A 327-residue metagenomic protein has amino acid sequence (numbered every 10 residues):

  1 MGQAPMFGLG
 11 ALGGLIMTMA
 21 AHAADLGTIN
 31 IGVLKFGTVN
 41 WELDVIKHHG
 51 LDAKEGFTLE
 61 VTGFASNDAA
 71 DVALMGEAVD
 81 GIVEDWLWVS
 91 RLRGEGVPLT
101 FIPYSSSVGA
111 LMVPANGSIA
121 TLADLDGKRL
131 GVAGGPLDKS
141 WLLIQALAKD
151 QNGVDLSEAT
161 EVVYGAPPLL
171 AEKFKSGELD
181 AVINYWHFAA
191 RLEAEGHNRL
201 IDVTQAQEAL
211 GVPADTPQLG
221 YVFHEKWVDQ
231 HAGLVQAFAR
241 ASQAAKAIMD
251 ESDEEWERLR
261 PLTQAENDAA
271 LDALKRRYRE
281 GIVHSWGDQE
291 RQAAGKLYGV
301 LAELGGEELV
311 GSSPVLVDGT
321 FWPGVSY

Functional and structural regions predicted by a protein language model:
G8-T18: Bacterial N-terminal signal peptides
M19-A23: Sec/Tat signal peptide C-region and signal peptidase I cleavage site
A24-D155, E161-Y164, D180-W186: Short, glycine-/small- and polar/acidic-enriched structural segments that line small-molecule recognition paths
V39-E42, H48, A70, D85-W88 (+10 more regions): Stable alpha-helical elements in mature extracytoplasmic
K54, Q205-A214, E280-E290: Short, solvent-exposed loop/beta-turn-alpha elements that line the ligand-binding surface or hinge of extracytoplasmic
W86-L87, P168-R260: Pocket-lining segment of extracytoplasmic ligand-binding domains
V228-L304: Secondary-structure end/capping motifs
G295-Y327: Conserved C-terminal helix/tail region of periplasmic/extracytoplasmic solute-binding proteins
